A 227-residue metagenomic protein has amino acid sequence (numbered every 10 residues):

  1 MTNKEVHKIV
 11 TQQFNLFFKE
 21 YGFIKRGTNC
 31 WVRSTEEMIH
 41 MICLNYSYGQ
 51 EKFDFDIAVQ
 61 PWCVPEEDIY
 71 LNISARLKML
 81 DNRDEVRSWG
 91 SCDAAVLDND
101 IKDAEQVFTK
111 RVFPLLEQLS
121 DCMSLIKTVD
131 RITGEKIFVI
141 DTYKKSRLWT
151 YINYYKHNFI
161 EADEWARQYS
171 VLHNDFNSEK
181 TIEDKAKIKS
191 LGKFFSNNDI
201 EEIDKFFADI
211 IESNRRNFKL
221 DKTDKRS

Functional and structural regions predicted by a protein language model:
M1-H7, V32-S227: Intrinsically disordered, low-complexity regulatory regions enriched in serine/threonine/proline and acidic residues
N3-K25: Amphipathic alpha-helical segments
G22-S34: A short acidic/basic microdomain associated with nuclease active sites
